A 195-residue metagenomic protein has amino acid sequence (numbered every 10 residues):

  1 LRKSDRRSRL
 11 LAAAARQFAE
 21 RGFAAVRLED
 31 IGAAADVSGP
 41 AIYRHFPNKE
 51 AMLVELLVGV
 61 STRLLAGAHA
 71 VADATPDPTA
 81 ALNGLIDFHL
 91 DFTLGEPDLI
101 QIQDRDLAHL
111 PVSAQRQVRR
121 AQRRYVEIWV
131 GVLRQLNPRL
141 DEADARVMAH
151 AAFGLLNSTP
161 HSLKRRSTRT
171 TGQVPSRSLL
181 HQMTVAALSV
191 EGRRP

Functional and structural regions predicted by a protein language model:
L1-D5, A12, R16, R165 (+1 more regions): N-terminal intrinsically disordered/low-complexity leader segments
R6-R9, A13-A51, E55: Helix-turn-helix
F18, L64-L65, L82-I86, I102-Q103 (+2 more regions): Short, structured motif recognition centered on aromatic/hydrophobic residues
E20-A24, T75, E96: Short coil/turn segments at alpha/beta junctions that flank glycine-rich nucleotide-binding fingerprints
V58-N83: Amphipathic alpha-helical linker/stalk segments
T62-L65, V112-N137, R146-H150, S178: Amphipathic alpha-helical packing segments from all-alpha helical-bundle domains
D87, E142-L163, P175-A187: Hydrophobic alpha-helical segments that form the core of small-molecule binding pockets and/or dimer interfaces
L94-S113, H161-K164: Amphipathic alpha-helical segments used for helix-helix packing
